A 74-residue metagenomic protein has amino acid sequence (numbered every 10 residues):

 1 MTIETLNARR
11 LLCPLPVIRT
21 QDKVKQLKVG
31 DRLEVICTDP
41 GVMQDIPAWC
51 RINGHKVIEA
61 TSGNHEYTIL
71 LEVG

Functional and structural regions predicted by a protein language model:
T2-T5: Extreme N-terminal starter segment of soluble prokaryotic enzymes
A8, P14-L15, R19-H55: Amphipathic, hydrophobic secondary-structure cores in small proteins
P47-G74: C-terminal structural segments of small proteins and small subunits
